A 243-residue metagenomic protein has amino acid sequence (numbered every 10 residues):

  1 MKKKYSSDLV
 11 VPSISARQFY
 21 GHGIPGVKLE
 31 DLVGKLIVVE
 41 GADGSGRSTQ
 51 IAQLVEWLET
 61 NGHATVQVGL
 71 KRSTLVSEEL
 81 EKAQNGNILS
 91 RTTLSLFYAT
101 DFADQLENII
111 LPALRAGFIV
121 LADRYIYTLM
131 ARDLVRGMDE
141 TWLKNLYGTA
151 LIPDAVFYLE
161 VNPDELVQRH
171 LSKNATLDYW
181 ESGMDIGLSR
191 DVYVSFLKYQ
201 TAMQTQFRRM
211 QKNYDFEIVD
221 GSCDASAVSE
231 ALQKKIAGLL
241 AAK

Functional and structural regions predicted by a protein language model:
K2-E30, V55, L171-K243: NTP-dependent small-molecule kinase module
L29-E56: Walker A (P-loop) phosphate-binding motif
L36-V39, I119, A150, V156: Hydrophobic "anchor" residues on beta-strands that sit immediately upstream of conserved functional sites
E40, L159, G221: Catalytic metal- and UDP-sugar-binding loop of GT-A-like glycosyltransferases, i.e., residues flanking the conserved
S48-A52, T74-E78, L197-T205: Short, surface-exposed alpha-helical segments at coil->helix boundaries
N61-L151: ATP-dependent small-molecule kinase phosphotransfer cores that center on conserved nucleotide phosphate-binding segments
V66, A155, E217-V219: Structural signal for short hydrophobic segments within the conserved structured cores of catalytic domains across
L129-A202: A glycine- and Lys/Arg-enriched "phosphate-lid" helix/loop adjacent to the NTP-binding pocket of small-molecule kinases
